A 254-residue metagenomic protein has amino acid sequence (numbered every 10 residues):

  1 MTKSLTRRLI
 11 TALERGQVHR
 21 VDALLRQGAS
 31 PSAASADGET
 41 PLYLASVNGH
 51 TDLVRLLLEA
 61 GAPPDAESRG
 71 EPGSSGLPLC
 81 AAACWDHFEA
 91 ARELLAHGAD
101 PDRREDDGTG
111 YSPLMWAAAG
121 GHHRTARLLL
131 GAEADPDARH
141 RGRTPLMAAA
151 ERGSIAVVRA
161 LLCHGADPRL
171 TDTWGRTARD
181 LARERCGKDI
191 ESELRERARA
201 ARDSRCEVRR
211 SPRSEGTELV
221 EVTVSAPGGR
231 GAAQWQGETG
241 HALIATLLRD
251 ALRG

Functional and structural regions predicted by a protein language model:
M1-D37: N-terminal segments that cap or nucleate solenoid repeat domains
M1-R8, A132, C163-H164, T173-R176 (+1 more regions): Ankyrin-repeat-protein effector appendages
K3-L9, A34-T40, E67-P78, R104-S112 (+2 more regions): Ankyrin-repeat boundary/"N-cap" motif
T11-G16, L44-H50, L77, A81-H87 (+3 more regions): Ankyrin repeat A-helix N-terminal signature
R20, D52-L53, E89-A90, R124-T125 (+3 more regions): Conserved ankyrin/ankyrin-like repeat signature
D22-S30, R55-P63, R92-D100, R127-D135 (+3 more regions): Ankyrin repeat domain, specifically the short helix-to-loop turn at the C-terminus of the second helix of each repeat
E59-A90, A96, Y111: A generic tandem-repeat structural signature
D100-R127, G131-R143: Eukaryotic tandem repeat interaction scaffolds
